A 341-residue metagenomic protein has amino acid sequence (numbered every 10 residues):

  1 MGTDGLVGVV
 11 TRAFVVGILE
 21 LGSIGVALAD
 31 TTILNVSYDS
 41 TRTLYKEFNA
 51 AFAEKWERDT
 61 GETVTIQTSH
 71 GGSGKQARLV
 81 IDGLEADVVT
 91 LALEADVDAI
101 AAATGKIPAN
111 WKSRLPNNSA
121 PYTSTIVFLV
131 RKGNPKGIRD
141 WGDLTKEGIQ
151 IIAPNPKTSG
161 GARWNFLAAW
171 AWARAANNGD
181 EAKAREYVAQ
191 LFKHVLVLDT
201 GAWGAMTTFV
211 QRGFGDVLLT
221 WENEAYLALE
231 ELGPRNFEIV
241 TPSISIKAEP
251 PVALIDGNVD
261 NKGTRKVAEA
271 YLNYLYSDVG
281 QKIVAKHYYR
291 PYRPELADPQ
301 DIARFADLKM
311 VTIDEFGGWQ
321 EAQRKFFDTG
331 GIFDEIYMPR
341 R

Functional and structural regions predicted by a protein language model:
D4-G5, V10-I24: Bacterial N-terminal signal peptides
A29-T158, I302: N-terminal segment of the mature folded domain
V36-Y38, V130-K132, Q150-N177, F192-V195 (+1 more regions): Short beta-strand->loop
D82-G83, S119-T123, K132, D143-K146 (+5 more regions): Extracellular/periplasmic catalytic domains that process cell-envelope and extracellular macromolecules
A120-S124, R185-F192, L198-T200, L232-R265 (+1 more regions): Periplasmic-binding protein-like
G133-R139, T158, A171-G179, N258-K266: Short helix-loop capping/hinge motifs at secondary-structure junctions, enriched in acidic/polar residues
A176-S243: Ligand-binding pocket segment of bilobal, Venus flytrap-like solute-binding proteins
V259-R341: Extracellular/periplasmic juxtamembrane helices and adjacent flexible linkers that interface with membrane partners
